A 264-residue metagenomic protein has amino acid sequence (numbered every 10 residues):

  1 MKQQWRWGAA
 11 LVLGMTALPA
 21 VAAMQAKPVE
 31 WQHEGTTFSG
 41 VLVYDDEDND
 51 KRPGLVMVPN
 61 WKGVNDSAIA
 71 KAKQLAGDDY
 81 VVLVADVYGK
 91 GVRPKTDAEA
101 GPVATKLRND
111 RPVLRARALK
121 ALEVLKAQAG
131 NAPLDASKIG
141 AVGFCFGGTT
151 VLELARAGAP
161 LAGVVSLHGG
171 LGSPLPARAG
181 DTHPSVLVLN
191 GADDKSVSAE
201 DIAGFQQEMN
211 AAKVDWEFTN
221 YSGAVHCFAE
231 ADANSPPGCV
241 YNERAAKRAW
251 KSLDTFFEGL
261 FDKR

Functional and structural regions predicted by a protein language model:
M1-A9: Bacterial N-terminal signal peptides that target proteins for export
A17-V21: N-terminal signal peptide c-region/cleavage motif recognized by signal peptidases
P28-L134, A229-N234: Serine-hydrolase catalytic machinery in alpha/beta-hydrolase-like enzymes
K71, S198-E208: Short alpha-helix in the alpha/beta-hydrolase fold that links the catalytic acid
L119-H183: Primarily recognizes the serine-hydrolase "nucleophile elbow" in alpha/beta-hydrolase and SGNH/GDSL folds
T182, V188-N190, D194: Short beta-strand/loop motif that positions the catalytic acidic residue of the alpha/beta-hydrolase fold
D193-V197, H226: Acidic catalytic loop of the alpha/beta-hydrolase fold
N210-R264: C-terminal catalytic histidine-bearing segment of alpha/beta-hydrolase fold enzymes
